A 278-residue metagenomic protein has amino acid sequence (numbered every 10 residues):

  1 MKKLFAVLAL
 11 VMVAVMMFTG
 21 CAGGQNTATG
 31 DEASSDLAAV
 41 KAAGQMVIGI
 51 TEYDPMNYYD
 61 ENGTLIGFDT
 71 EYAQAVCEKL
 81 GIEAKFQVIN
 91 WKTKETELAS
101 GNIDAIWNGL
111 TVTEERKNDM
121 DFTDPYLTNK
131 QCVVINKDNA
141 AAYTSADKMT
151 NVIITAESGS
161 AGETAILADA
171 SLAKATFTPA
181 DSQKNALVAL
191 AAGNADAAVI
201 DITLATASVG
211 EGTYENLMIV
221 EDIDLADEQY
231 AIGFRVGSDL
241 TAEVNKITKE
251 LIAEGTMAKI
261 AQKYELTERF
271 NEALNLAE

Functional and structural regions predicted by a protein language model:
M1-A43, F270, N275-E278: Short, low-complexity disordered leader/linker segments with a strong preference for bacterial N-terminal type II
G23-G24, A28-G30, A161-A180, N216-E221 (+1 more regions): Ligand-binding clefts/hinges and TM-proximal coupling segments of bilobed small-molecule sensing domains
A28-G109: Extracytoplasmic small-molecule ligand-binding "clamshell" domains of the periplasmic binding protein/Venus flytrap
A39, I135-I154: Flexible hinge/capping segments at coil-to-helix
T70, K85-T96, A141, F177-A192: Short helix-initiation/N-cap motifs at beta->coil->alpha
T93, L110-N118, A165-A168, A191-A192 (+1 more regions): A ligand-binding cleft/hinge motif common to bilobed small-molecule-binding domains
D121-T128, T178, Y214-A226, V236 (+1 more regions): Short beta-strand->loop
C132-A142, D227-I247: A bilobed periplasmic-binding-protein/Venus flytrap-type ligand-binding module shared by bacterial periplasmic
